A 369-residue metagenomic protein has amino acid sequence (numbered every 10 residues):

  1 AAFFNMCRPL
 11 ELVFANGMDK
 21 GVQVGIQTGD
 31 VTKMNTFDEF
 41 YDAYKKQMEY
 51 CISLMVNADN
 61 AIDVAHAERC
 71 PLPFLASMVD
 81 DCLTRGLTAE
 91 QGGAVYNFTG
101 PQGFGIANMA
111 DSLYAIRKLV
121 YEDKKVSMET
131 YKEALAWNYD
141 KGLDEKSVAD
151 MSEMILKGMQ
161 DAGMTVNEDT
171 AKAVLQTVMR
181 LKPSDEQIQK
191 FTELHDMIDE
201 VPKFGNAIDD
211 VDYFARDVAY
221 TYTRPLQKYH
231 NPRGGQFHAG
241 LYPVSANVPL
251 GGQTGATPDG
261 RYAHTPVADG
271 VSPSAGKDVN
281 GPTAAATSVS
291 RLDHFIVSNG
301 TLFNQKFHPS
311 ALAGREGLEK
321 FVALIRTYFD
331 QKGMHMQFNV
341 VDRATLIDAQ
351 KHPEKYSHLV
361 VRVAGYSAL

Functional and structural regions predicted by a protein language model:
A1-M159, N167, S274-L369: Structured mid-domain segments that build the active-site/substrate or prosthetic-cofactor binding neighborhood
I52, V56-R69, L83, L87-Q91 (+1 more regions): Internal maturation/activation junctions in enzymes
T265-V267, V271, K277: Aromatic/basic-lined ligand-recognition segments that form π-stacking hydrophobic pockets flanked by Lys/Arg to engage
